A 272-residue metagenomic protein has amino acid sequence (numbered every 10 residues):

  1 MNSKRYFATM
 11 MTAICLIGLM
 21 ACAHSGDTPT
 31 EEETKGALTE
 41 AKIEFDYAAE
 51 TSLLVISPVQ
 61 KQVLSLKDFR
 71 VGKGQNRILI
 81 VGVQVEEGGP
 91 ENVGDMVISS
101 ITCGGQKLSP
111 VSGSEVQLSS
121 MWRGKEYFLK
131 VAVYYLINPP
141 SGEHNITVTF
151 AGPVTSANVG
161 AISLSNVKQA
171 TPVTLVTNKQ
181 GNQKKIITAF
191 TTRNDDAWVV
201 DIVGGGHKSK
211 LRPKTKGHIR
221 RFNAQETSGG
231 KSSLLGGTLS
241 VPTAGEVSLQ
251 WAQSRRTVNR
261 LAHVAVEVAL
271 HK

Functional and structural regions predicted by a protein language model:
N2-M11: Bacterial N-terminal signal peptides that target proteins for export
M20-A21: C-terminal motif of bacterial Sec signal peptides marking the signal peptidase cleavage site
H24: Short, conserved catalytic or interaction motifs in soluble domains
T34-K272: Primarily extracytoplasmic/secreted proteins and surface-exposed domains characterized by disulfide-bonded cysteine
